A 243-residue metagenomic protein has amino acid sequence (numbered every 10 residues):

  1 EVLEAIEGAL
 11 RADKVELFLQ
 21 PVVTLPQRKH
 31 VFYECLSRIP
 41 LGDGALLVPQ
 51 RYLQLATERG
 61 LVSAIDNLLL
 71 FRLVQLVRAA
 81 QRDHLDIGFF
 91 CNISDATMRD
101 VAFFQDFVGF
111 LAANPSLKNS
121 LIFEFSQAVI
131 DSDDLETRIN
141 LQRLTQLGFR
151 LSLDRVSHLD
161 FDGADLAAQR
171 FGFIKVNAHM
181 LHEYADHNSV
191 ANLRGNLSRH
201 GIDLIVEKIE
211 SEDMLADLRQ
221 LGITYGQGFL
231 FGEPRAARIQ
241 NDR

Functional and structural regions predicted by a protein language model:
E1, D86-I93, R235-R238: Flexible, glycine/charge-rich interdomain/linker segments that couple and regulate nucleotide signaling catalytic cores
E1-L55, G232-R235: Active-site core of bacterial EAL-family cyclic-dinucleotide phosphodiesterase domains
K14, G60-L61: Catalytic-site/binding-pocket detector for metal-dependent nucleotidyl cyclases and the c-di-GMP signaling machinery
L25, I39, D95-T97, I122-S132 (+1 more regions): EAL-family c-di-GMP phosphodiesterase catalytic domain
L41-L46, L70-V74, R155, G228: Short acidic-capped amphipathic helix/loop micro-motif used as an active-site/signal-coupling element
L61-E136, K208: Catalytic core of bacterial c-di-GMP phosphodiesterases, primarily the EAL and HD-GYP domains, capturing alpha-helical
Q75, Q105-G109, E136-Q146, N188-N196 (+1 more regions): Alpha-helical scaffolding segments of alpha/beta enzyme cores, especially the outer helices of TIM-barrel or partial
D83, N114, L147, R199-H200: Helix C-cap/helix->beta junction micro-motif
